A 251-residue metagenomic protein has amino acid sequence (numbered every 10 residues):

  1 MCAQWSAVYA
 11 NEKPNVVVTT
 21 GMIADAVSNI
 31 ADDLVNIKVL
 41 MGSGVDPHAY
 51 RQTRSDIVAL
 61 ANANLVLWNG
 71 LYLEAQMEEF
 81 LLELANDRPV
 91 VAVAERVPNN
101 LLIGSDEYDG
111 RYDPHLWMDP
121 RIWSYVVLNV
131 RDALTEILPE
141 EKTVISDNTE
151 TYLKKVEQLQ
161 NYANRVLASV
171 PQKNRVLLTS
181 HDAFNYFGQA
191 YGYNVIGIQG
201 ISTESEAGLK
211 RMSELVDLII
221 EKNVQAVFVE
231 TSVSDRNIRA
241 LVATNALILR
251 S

Functional and structural regions predicted by a protein language model:
C2-A7: C-terminal segment of classical bacterial N-terminal signal peptides
V8-S251: Extracytoplasmic metal-acquisition and chelation regions
